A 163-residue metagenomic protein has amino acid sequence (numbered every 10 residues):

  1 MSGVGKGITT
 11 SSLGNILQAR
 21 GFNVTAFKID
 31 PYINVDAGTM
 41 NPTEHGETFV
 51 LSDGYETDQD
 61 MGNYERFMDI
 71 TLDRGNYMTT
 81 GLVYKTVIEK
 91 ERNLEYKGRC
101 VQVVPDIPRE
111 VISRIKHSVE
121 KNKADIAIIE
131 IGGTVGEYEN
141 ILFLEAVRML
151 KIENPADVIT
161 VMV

Functional and structural regions predicted by a protein language model:
M1-V163: Flexible phosphate-sensing "switch/lid" loops adjacent to ATP/NTP-binding sites across phosphate-transfer
